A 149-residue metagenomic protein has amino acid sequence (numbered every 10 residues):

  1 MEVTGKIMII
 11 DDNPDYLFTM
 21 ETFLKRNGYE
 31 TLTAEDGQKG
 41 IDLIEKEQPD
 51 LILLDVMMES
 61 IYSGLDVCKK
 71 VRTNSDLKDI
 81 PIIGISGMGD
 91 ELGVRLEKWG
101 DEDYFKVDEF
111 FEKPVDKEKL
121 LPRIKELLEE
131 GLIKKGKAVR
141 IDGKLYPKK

Functional and structural regions predicted by a protein language model:
P14-L32: Two-component/phosphorelay signaling modules centered on CheY-like receiver
T33-D42, G64: Helix N-cap/capping motif at the beta->alpha junctions
D42, L65-K78: Short amphipathic alpha-helix used as the core "switch/output" element in two-component signaling
E47-L54, M58: Active-site beta3 strand of CheY-like receiver
Q48-D50, D76-P81: His-Asp phosphorelay/catalytic-motif detector in bacterial-type signaling
Y62-D66, M88-E112, E118-P122: Alpha4 helix (beta4-alpha4-beta5 surface) of REC/receiver domains from two-component response regulators
E129-K149: CheY-like receiver
